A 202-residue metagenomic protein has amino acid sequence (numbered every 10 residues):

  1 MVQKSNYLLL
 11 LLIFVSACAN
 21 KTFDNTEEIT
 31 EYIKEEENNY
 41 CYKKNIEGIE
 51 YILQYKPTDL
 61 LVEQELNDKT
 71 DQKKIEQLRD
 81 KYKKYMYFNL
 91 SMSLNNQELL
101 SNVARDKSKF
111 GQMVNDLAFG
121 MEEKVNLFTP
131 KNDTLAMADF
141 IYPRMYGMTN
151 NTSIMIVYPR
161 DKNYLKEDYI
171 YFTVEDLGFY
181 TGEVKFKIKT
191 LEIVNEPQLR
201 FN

Functional and structural regions predicted by a protein language model:
M1-E28: Bacterial Sec-dependent N-terminal signal peptides
C18-N202: Conserved functional micro-motifs across diverse proteins
